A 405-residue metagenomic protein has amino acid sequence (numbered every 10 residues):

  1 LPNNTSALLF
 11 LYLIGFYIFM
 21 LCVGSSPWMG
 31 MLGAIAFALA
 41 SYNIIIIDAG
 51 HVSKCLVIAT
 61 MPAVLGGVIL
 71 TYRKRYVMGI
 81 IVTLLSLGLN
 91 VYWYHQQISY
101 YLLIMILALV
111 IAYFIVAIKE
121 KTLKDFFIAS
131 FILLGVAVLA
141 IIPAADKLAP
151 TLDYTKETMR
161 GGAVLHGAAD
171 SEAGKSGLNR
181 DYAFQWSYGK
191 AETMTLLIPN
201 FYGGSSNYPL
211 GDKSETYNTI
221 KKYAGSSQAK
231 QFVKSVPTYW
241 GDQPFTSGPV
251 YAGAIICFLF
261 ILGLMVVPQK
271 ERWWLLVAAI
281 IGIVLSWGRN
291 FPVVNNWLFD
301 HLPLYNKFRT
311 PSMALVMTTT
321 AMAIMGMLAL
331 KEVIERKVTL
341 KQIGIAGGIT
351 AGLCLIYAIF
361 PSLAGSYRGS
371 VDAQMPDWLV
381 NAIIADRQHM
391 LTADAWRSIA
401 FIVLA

Functional and structural regions predicted by a protein language model:
A7-V23, I256-L259, M325: Transmembrane-helix motifs of polytopic, lipid-linked glycan transferases
L13-F16, A38-Y42, P62-L65, V82-G88 (+3 more regions): Hydrophobic, membrane-inserted alpha-helices
F16-G24, L65-V68, Y72, L264 (+2 more regions): Transmembrane-helix signature of membrane-embedded glycosylation machinery that interfaces with polyprenol carriers
M20-L39, K74-I80: Transmembrane-helix signature of polytopic, membrane-embedded enzymes that assemble or transfer cell-envelope glycans
I35-K54, G88-Y92: Aromatic- and kink-enriched transmembrane "portal" helix at the membrane-lumen/periplasm boundary that abuts
A49-M61, T71-G88, Q96-L133, A137 (+1 more regions): Contiguous transmembrane helix-bundle modules in multi-pass membrane proteins
D146-G263, S362-F401: Periplasmic/ER-lumenal interhelical loops and adjacent helix-loop junctions in multi-pass membrane proteins
